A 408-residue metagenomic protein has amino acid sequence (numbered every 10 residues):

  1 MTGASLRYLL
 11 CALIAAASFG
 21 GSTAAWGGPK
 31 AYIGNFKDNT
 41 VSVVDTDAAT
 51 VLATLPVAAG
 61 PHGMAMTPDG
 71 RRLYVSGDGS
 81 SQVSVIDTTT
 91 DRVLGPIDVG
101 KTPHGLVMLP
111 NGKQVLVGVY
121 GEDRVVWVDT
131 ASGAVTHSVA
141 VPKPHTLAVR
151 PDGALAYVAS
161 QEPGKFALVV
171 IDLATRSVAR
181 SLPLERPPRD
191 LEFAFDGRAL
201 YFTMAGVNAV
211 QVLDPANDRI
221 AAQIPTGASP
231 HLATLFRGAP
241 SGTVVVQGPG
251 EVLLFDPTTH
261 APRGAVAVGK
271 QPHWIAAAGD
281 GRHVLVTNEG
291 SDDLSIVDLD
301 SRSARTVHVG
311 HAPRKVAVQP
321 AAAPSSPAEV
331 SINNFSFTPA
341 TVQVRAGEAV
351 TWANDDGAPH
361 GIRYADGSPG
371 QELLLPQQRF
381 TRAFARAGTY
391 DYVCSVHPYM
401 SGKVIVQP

Functional and structural regions predicted by a protein language model:
M1-L6: N-terminal secretory signal peptides that target proteins for export/translocation
C11-A17, G21-A340, A346-A349, G357-H360 (+4 more regions): Predominantly soluble domains enriched in secretory-pathway, periplasmic, or organellar proteins
I362-A365: Short, surface-exposed beta-strand/strand-loop-strand elements in extracellular ectodomains
S395-Y399: Beta-strand-rich extracellular modules
